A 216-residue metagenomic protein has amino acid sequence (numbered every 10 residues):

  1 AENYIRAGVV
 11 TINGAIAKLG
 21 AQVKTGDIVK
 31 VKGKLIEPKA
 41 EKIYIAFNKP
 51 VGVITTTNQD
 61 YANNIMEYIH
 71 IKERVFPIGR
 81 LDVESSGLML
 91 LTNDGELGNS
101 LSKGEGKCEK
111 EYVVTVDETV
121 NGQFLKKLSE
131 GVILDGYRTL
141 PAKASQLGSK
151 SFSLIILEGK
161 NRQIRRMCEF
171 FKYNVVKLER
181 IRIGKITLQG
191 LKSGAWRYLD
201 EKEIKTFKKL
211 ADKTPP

Functional and structural regions predicted by a protein language model:
E2-P216: Basic, flexible Lys/Arg- and Gly-enriched helix-loop patches that mediate nucleic-acid binding at interfaces with rRNA
